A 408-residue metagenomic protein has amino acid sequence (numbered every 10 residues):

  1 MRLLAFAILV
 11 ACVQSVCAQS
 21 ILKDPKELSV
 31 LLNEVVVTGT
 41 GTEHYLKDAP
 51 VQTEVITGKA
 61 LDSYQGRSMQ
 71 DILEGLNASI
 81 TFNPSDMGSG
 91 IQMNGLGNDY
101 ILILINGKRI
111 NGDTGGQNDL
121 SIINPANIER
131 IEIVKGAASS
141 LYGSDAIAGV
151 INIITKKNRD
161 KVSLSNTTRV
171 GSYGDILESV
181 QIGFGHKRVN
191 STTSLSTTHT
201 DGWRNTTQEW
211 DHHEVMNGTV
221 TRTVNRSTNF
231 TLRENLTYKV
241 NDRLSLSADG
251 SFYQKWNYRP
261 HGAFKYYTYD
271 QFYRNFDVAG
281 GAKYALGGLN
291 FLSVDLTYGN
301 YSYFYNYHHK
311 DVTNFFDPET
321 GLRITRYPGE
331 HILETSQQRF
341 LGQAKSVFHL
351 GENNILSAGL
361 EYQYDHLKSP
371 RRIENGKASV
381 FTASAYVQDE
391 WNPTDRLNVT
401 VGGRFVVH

Functional and structural regions predicted by a protein language model:
L31-A60, G90, N98-I101: N-terminal periplasmic "start-of-domain" segments of outer-membrane beta-barrel proteins
T40, G136, I154, T167-Y173 (+6 more regions): Outer-membrane beta-barrel pore domains and translocons
Y45, Q70-K108, E129: Extracytoplasmic beta-strand/coil segments of soluble accessory domains associated with Gram-negative outer-membrane
L61, L73, I131-I133, I151-I153: Non-catalytic regulatory/gating segments with a bias toward low-complexity or hydrophobic composition
K108-K135: Short acidic/polar hinge/loop motifs at secondary-structure boundaries that mediate gating or recognition
L120-I122, V170-S172, G183-G185, H212-H213 (+5 more regions): Replace "Gram-negative outer membrane beta-barrel proteins" with "bacterial and organellar outer membrane beta-barrel
D160, R169, F184-Q271: Periplasmic-side early beta-strands and strand-to-turn transitions of outer-membrane beta-barrels
T237-K255, F272-H408: Face-selective signature of the C-terminal outer-membrane beta-barrel domain
